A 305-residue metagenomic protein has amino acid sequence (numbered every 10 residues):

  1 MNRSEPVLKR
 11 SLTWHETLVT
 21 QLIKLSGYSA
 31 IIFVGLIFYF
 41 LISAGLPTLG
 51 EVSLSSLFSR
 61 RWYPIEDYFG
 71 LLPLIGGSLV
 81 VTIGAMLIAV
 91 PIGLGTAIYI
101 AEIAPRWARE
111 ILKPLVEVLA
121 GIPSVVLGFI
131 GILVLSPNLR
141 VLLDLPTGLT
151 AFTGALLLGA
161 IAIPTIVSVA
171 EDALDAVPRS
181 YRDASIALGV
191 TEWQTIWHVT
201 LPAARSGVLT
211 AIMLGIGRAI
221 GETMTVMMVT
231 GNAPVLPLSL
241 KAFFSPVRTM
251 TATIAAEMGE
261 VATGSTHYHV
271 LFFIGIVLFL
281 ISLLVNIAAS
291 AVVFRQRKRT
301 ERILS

Functional and structural regions predicted by a protein language model:
S4-L22, S43-A85, P105-R109, A256-Y268 (+1 more regions): Periplasmic/extracellular loop-to-transmembrane helix junction in inner-membrane transport proteins
T13-Y39: N-terminal signal-anchor/first transmembrane alpha helix
T20, I92-G131, V169, R302-S305: Cytoplasmic-entry segments and transmembrane alpha-helices of multi-pass inner-membrane transporters
E117-A155, G159: Generic hydrophobic transmembrane alpha-helix motif, especially the helices
V141, V226-F279: Interhelical loop and adjacent transmembrane-helix boundary motif in polytopic membrane transport permeases
V169-A170, E192-T230: Transmembrane alpha-helices
E171-D175, R179, I186, G259-S305: C-terminal transmembrane helix and the adjacent membrane-cytosol boundary/short C-terminal tail of inner/organellar
